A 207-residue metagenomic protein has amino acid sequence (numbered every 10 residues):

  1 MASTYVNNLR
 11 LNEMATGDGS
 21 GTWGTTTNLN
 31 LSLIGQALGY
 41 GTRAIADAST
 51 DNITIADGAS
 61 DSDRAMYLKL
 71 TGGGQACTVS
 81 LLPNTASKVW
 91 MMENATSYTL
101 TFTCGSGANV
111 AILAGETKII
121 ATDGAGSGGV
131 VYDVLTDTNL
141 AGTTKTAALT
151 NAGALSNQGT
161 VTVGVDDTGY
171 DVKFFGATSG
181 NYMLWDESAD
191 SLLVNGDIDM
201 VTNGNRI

Functional and structural regions predicted by a protein language model:
A2-L100, S156-V165: Exposed extracellular interaction/assembly regions and N-terminal maturation sites
A2-L9, T71-L140, D190, D197: Acidic, glycine/polar-enriched metal-coordinating patches/loops that mediate binding to polyanionic ligands
G24-L29, A114-G124, G180-Y182: Extracellular disulfide-bonded cysteine-rich modules/repeats
L31, A37, G41-S49, T103-N109 (+2 more regions): Intrinsic low-complexity, repeat-rich intrinsically disordered segments enriched in small/flexible residues
